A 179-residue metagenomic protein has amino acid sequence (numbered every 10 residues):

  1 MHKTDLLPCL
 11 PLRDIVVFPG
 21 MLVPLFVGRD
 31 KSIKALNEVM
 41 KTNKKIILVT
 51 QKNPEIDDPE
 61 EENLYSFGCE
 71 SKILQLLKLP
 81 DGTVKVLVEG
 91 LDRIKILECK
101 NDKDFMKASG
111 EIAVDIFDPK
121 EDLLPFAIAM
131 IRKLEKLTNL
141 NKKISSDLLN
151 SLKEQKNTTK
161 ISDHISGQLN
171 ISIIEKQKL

Functional and structural regions predicted by a protein language model:
M1-L179: N-terminal low-complexity, acidic/polar interaction/targeting segments
